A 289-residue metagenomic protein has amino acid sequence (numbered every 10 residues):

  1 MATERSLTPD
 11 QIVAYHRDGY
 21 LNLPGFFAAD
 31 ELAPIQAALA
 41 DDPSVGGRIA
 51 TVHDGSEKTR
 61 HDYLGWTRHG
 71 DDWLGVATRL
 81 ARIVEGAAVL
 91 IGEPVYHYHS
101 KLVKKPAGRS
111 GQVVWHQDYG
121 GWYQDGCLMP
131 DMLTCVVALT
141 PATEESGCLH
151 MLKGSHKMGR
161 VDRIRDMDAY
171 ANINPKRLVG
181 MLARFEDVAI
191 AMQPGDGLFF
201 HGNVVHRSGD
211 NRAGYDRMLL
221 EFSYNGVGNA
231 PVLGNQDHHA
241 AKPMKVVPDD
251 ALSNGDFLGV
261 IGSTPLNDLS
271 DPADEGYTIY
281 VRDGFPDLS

Functional and structural regions predicted by a protein language model:
M1-D18, L23-G126, I164, N235 (+2 more regions): Non-heme Fe(II)-dependent double-stranded beta-helix
V13, A142-V205, G209: Double-stranded beta-helix
V45, I49, G55, G197 (+1 more regions): Non-heme Fe(II)/2-oxoglutarate
I83, G121-M132, F185-E186, M192 (+1 more regions): A short beta-loop-beta micro-motif enriched in histidine and acidic residues
E93-S100, G111-V113, D131-V137, G147 (+1 more regions): Generic beta-strand structural signal
K105-P106, L152-G159, S223-N229: Short edge-strand/loop segments of extracellular domains
V114-Y123, V137, K176, A183: Active-site glycine-rich loop that binds ribose-phosphate moieties when present
H116, D125-E144, A191-P194, S223-V227: Short, conserved beta-strand element in jelly-roll/cupin
